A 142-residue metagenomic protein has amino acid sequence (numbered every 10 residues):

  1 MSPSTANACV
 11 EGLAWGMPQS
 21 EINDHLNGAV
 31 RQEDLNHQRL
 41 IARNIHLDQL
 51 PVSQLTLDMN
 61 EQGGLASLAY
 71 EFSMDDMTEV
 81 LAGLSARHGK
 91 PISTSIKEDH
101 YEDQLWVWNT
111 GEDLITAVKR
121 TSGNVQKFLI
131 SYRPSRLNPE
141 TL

Functional and structural regions predicted by a protein language model:
S2-N44, A69-L142: Non-cytosolic coordination micro-motifs
N44-E61: Short, compositionally biased low-complexity segments enriched in polar/charged residues
